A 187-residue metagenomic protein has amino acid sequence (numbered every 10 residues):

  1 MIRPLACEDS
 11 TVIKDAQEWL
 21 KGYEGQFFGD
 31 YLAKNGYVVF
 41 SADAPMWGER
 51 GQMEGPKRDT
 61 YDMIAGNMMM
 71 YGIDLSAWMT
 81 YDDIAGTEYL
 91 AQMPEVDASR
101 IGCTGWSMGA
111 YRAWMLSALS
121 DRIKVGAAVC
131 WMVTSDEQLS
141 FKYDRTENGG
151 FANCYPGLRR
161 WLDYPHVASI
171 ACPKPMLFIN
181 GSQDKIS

Functional and structural regions predicted by a protein language model:
M1-Y81, A91-Q92, E137-S140: Cap/lid segment of the alpha/beta-hydrolase catalytic domain
L32, L116-S117: Aromatic pocket-lining residues of Rossmann-like dinucleotide-binding sites
D43, T104, V129-C130, I179: Alpha/beta-hydrolase-fold catalytic nucleophile elbow
M63, N67-Y71, A85, K124-A168 (+1 more regions): Mobile cap/lid helix-loop segments that gate and shape the active-site cleft of serine hydrolases
E95-S107: Alpha/beta-hydrolase fold nucleophile elbow
G105-M115: Glycine-rich nucleophile elbow surrounding the catalytic serine of serine-hydrolase chemistry
A118-K124: Conserved hydrolase catalytic core segment
A171, F178-N180: Short beta-strand/loop motif that positions the catalytic acidic residue of the alpha/beta-hydrolase fold
